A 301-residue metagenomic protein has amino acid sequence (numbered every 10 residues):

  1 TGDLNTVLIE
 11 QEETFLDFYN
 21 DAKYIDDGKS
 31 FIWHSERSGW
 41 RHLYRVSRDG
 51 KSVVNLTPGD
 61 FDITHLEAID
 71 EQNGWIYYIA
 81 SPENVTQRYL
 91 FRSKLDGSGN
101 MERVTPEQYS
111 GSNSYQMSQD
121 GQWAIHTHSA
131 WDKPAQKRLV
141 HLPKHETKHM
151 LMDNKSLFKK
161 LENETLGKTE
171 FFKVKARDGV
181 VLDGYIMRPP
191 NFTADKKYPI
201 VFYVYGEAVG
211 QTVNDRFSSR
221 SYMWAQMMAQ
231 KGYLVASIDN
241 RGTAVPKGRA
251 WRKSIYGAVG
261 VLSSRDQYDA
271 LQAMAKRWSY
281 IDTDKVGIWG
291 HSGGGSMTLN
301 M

Functional and structural regions predicted by a protein language model:
T1, G39-Y44, V85-F91, D132-V140: Structural motif
G2-D21, V46-D70, A80-E83, S93-N113 (+1 more regions): Multi-bladed beta-propeller domains
F18-K29, W33: Signature of short aromatic-glycine-proline-rich micro-motifs recurring in repeat-based ectodomains
D26-D27, D70-N73, Q119-D120: Residue-level detector of Asp-centered blade-edge/turn motifs that repeat once per structural unit in beta-propeller
F31-I32, G74-I76, A124: Hydrophobic beta-strand positions that form the internal "hydrophobic ladder" of WD40/Gbeta-like beta-propeller blades
P106, S112-M301: Serine-hydrolase catalytic core recognition
